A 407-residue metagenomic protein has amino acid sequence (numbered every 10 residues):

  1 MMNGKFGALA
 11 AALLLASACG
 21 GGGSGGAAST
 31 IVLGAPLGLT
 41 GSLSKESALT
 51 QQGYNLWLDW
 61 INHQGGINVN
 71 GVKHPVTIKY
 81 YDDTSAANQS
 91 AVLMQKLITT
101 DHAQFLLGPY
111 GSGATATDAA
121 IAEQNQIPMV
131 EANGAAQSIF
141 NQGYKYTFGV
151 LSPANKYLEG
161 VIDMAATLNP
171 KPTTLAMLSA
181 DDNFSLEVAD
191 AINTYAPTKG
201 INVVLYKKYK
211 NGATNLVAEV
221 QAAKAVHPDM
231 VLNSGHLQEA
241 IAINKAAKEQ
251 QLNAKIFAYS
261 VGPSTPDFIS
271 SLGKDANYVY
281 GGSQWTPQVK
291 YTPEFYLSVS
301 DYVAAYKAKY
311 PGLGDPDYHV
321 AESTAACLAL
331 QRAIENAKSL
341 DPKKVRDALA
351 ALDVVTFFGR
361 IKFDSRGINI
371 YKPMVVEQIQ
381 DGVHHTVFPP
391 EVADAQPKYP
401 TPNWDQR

Functional and structural regions predicted by a protein language model:
M1-V32, V69, Q406-R407: Short, low-complexity disordered leader/linker segments with a strong preference for bacterial N-terminal type II
G22-A28, V32, K45-Q52, I67-N141 (+3 more regions): Beta-alpha junction/loop-to-helix N-cap segments that form part of ligand/metal-binding clefts
G34-W57, Y81-N88, Y110-G111, L178-E187 (+2 more regions): Extracytoplasmic "Venus flytrap"
E46-V69, D190-T198: Short, polar/charged alpha-helical segment
G65-V72, K290-T292, K362, D381: Short, solvent-exposed loop/beta-turn-alpha elements that line the ligand-binding surface or hinge of extracytoplasmic
T100-Y206, K255-G281: Extracytoplasmic ligand/sensor domains, especially the bilobed periplasmic-binding protein
A247-T324, E335, H384, P390-A395 (+1 more regions): Extracellular/periplasmic periplasmic-binding protein-like sensory domains
Y306-A321, A329-V387: Segments of small-molecule ligand-sensing domains
